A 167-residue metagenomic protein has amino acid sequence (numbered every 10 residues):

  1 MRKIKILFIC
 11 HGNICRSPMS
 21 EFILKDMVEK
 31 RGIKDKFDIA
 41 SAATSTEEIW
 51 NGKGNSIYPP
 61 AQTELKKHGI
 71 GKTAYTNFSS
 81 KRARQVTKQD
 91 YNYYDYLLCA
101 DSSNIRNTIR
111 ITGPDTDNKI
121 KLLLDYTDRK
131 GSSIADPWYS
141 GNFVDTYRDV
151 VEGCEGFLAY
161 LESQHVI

Functional and structural regions predicted by a protein language model:
R2-I167: Short polar/charged helix/loop
